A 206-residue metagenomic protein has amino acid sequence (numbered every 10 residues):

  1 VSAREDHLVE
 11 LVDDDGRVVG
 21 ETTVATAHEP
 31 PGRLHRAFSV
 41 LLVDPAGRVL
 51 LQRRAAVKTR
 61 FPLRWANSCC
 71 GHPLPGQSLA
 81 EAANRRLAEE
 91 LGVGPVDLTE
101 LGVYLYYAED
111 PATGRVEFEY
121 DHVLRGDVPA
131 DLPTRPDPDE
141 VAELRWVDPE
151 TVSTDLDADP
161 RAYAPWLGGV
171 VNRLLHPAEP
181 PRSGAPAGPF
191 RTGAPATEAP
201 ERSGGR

Functional and structural regions predicted by a protein language model:
S2-S39, V43-P45: Acidic, metal-coordinating catalytic segment for phosphate/diphosphate chemistry, firing primarily on the Nudix
L11, L42, L51, R125-G126 (+1 more regions): Conserved hydrophobic "DFG−1" position in protein kinase catalytic cores
T26, L63, Y104-P111, R115-R206: Nudix hydrolase/Nudix homology domain
A37-C69: A glycine-rich, hydrophobic loop/mini-helix early in the fold
V40, C69, E100, H122-G126: A structural signal for short, well-ordered beta-strand segments
L50-L51, S68-L101: The catalytic Nudix box helix
A56-K58, H72, L105-Y107: Short, catalytically relevant binding-site loops at active-site mouths
